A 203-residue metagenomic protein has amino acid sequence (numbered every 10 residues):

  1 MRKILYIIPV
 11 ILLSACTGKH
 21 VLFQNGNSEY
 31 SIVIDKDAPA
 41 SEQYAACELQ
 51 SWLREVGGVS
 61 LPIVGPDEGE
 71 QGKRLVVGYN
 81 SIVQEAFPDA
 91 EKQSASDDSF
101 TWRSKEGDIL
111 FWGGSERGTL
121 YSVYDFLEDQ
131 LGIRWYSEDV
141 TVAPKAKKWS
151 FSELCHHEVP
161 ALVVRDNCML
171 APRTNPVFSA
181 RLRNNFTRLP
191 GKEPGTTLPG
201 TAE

Functional and structural regions predicted by a protein language model:
R2-V10: Sec-dependent signal peptide recognition, specifically the positively charged N-region followed immediately by
P9-T17: Hydrophobic h-region of N-terminal signal peptides that target proteins for export in Gram-negative bacteria
C16-T101, T141-H156: Acidic, contiguous N-terminal accessory segments
A45-E48, W52, E68-G69, A90-E203: Feature activates predominantly on carbohydrate-active enzymes
